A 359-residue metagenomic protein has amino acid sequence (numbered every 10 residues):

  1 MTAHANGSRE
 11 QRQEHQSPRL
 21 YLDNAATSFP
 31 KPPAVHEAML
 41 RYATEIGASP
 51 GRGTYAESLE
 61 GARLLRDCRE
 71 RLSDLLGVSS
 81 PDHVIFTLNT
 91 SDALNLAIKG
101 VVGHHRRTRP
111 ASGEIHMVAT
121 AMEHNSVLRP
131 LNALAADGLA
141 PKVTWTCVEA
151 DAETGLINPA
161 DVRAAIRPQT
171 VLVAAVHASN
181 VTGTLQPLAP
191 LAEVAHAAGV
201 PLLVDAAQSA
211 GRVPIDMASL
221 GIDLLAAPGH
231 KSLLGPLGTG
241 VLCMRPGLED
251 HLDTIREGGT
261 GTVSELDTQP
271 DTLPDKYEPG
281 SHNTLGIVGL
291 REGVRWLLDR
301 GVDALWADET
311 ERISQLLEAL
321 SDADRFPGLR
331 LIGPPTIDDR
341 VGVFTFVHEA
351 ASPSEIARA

Functional and structural regions predicted by a protein language model:
M1-A359: Pyridoxal 5′-phosphate
